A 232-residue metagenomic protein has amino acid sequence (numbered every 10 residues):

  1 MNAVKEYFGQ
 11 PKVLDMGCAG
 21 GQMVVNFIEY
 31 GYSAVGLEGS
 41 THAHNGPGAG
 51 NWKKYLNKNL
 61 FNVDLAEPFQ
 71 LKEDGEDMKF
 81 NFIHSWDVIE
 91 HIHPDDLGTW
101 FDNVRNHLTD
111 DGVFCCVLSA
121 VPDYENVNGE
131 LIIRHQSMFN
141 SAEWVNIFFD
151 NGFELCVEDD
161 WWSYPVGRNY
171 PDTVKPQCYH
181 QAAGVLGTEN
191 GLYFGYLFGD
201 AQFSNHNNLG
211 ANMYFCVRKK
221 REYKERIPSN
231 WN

Functional and structural regions predicted by a protein language model:
M1-Q10: Conserved alpha-helix/loop element of class I SAM-dependent methyltransferases that forms part of the SAM/SAH-binding
Q10, K79-F80: Local beta-strand N-terminus motif with an aromatic residue
P11-A19: Conserved class I S-adenosyl-L-methionine
G20-G31: Conserved SAM-binding loop of SAM-dependent methyltransferases across substrates and taxa, primarily the Class I
Q22, G39, N45, N51-W52 (+5 more regions): S-adenosyl-L-methionine-dependent methyltransferase catalytic module, highlighting the catalytic core
S33-E38: Conserved SAM-binding motif I beta-strand of class I
N57-L60: Short, conserved active-site loop motifs that form the nucleotide-linked donor/cofactor pocket
Q70: Conserved Rossmann-fold cofactor-binding substructure of NAD(P)-dependent oxidoreductases
